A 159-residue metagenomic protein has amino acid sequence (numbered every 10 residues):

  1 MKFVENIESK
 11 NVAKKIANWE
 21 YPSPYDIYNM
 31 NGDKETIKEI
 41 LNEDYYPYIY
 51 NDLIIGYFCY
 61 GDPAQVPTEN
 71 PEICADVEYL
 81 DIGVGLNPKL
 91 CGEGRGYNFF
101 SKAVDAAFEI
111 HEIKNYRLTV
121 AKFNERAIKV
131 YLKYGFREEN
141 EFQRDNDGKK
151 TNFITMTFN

Functional and structural regions predicted by a protein language model:
M1-K15: A short beta-loop-alpha structural element at the N-terminal edge of CoA-dependent acyl/N-acetyltransferase catalytic
K10, N18-K89, I110: Acetyl-CoA-dependent GNAT
E43, T151-M156: Short hydrophobic/aromatic beta-strand or adjacent loop that forms the aromatic wall/cage of a ligand/substrate-binding
L90, G94-A103: Conserved acetyl-CoA pyrophosphate-binding loop and the N-cap/start of the following alpha-helix in GNAT-like
Y97, K122-N140: Conserved active-site alpha-helix within GNAT-family acetyltransferase domains
K102, R117-I128, R144-K150: Conserved beta-strand-loop-alpha-helix junction that forms the acyl-donor binding cleft
E109-T119: Conserved GNAT acetyl-CoA-binding A-motif
